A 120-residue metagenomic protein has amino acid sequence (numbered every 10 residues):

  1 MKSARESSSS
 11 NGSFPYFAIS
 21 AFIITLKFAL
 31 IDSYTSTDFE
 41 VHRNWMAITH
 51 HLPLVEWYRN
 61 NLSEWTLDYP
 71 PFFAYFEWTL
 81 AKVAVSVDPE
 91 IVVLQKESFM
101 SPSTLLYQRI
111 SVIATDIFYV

Functional and structural regions predicted by a protein language model:
M1-D32: Start-transfer (signal-anchor) and selected internal transmembrane alpha helices of multi-pass inner/ER membrane
F17, T35-W45, D68-Y75, L106 (+1 more regions): Alpha-helical interaction elements in eukaryotic regulators
F28-I31, N44-I48, W78, V112: Ordered, helix-dominated protein-protein interaction surfaces in large eukaryotic regulatory proteins
H42-W65, F72, V83-I91: Extracytosolic helix-loop segments that constitute the early lumenal/periplasmic catalytic or substrate-binding loops
D68, E90-F99: Non-cytosolic ectodomains/luminal loops of secretory-pathway membrane proteins
F76-W78, K82: Polar, glycosylation-prone regions of secreted, cell-surface, and some intracellular proteins
S98-V120: Transmembrane-helix motifs of polytopic, lipid-linked glycan transferases
